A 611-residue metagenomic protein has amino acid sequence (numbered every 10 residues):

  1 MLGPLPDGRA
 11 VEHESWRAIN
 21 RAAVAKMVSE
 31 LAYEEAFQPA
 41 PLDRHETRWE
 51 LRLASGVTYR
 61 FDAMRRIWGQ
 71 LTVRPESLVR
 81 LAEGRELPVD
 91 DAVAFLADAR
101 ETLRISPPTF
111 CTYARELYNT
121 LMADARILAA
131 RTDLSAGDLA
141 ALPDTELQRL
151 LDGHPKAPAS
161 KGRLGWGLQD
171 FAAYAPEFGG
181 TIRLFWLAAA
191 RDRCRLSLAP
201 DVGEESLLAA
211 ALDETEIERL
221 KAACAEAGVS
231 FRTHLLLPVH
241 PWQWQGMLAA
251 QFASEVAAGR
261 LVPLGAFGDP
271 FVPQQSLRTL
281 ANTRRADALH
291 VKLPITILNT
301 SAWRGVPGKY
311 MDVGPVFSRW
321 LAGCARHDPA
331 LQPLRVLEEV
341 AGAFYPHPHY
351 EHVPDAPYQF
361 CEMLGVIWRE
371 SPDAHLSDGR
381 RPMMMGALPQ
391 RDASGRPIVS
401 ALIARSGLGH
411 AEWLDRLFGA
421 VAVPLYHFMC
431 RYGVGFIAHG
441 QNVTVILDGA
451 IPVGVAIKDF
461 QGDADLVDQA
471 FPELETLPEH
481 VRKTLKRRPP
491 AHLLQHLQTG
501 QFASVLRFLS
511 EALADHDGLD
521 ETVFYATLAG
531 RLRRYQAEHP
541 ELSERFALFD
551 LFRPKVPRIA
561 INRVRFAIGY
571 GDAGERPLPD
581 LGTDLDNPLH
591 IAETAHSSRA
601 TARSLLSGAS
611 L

Functional and structural regions predicted by a protein language model:
M1-A420, L447-L611: Nucleotide/phosphate-binding site architecture used for ATP/NTP-dependent chemistry
A266, C430-G433: Intrinsically disordered, low-complexity segments enriched in polar/charged residues with Gly/Pro, especially when
G419-R431: An amphipathic, hydrophobic-aromatic interaction surface with interspersed Lys/Arg that forms lipid/phosphate-bearing
Y432-I446: A short glycine-rich, hydrophobically flanked beta-strand micro-motif that places a catalytic Asp/Glu for divalent metal
